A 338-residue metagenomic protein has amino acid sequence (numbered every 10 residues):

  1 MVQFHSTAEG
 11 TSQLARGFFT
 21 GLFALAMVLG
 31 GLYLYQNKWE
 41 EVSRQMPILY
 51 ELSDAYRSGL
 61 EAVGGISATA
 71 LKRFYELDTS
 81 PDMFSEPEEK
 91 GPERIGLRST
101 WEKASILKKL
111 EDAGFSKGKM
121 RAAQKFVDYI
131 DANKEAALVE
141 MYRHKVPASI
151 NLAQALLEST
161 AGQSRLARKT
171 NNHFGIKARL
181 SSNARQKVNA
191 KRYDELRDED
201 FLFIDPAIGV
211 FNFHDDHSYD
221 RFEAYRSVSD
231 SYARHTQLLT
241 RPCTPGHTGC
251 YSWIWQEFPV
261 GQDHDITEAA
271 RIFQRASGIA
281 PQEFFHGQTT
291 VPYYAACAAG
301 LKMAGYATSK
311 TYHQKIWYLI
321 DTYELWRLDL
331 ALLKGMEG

Functional and structural regions predicted by a protein language model:
V2-L157, A161-G338: Catalytic cores of secreted/periplasmic lytic hydrolases that degrade extracellular macromolecules
